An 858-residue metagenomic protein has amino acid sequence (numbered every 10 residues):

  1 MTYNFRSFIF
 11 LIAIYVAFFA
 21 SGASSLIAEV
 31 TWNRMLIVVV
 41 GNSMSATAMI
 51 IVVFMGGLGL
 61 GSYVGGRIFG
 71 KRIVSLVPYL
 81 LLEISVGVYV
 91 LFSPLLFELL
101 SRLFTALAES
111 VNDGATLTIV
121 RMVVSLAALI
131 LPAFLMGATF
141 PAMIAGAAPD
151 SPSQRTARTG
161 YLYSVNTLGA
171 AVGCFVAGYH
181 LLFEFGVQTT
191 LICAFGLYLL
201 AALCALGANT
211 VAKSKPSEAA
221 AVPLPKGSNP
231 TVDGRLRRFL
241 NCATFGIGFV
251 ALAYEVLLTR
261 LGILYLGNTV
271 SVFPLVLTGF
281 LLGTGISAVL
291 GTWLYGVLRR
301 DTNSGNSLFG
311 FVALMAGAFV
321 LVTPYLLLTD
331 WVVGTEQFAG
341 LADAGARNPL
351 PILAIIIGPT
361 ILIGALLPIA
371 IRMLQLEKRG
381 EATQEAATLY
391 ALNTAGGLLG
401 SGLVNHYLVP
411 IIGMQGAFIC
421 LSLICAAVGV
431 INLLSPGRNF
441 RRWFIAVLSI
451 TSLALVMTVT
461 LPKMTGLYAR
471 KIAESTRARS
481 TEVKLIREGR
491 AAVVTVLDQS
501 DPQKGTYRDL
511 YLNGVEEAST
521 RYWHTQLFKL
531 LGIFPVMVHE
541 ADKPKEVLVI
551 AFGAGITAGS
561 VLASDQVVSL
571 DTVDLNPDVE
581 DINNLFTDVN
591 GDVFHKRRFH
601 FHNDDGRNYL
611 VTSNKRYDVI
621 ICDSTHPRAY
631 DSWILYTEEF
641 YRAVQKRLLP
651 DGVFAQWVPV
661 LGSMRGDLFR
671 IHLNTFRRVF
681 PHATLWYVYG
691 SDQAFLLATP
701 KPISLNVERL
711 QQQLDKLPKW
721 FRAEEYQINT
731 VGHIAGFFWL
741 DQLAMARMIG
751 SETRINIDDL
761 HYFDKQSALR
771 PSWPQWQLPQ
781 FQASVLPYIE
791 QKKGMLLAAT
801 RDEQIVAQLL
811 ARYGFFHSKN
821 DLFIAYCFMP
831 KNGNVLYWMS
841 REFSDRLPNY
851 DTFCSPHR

Functional and structural regions predicted by a protein language model:
M1-Y689, Q693-P702, V707, Q712 (+2 more regions): Alpha-helical transmembrane segments of multi-pass membrane proteins
G22, F249, L277, V644 (+4 more regions): Prokaryotic Sec-type signal peptides and long signal-anchor helices with extended Leu/Ile/Val-rich h-regions
M35, A446, Y689, A723 (+3 more regions): Enriched - but not universal
T105, R300, G380, S435 (+9 more regions): Short, flexible coil/linker elements and helix-boundary hinge sites characteristic of intrinsically disordered
A108-N112, P535, H539, T587 (+5 more regions): Generic secondary-structure transition motif, activating predominantly at the C-termini of alpha-helices
N603, H857-R858: Short, solvent-exposed mixed-charge patches
L705-F816: SAM/dcSAM-binding transferase cores
A799-D845, N849, F853-C854: Alpha-helical protein-protein interaction scaffolds
